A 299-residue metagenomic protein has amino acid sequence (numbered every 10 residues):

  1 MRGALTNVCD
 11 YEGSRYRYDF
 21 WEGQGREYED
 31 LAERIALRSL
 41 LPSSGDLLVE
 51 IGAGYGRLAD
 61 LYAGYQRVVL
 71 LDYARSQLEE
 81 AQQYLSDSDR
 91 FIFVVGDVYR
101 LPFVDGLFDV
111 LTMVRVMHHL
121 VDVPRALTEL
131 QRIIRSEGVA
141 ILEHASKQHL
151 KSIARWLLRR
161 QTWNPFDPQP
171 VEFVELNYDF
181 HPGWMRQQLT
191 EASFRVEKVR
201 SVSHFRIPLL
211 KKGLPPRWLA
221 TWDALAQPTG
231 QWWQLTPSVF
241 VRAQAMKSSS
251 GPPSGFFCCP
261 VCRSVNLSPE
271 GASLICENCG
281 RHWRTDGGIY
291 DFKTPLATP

Functional and structural regions predicted by a protein language model:
M1-S44, R57-L58, Q77, K293-P299: Conserved class I S-adenosyl-L-methionine
V49, G54-R100: Class I SAM-dependent methyltransferase SAM/SAH-binding core
T112: A conserved beta-strand element that flanks and buttresses the S-adenosyl-L-methionine
R115-H119: Short catalytic micro-motifs in class I SAM-dependent methyltransferases
P124-V139: A short glycine-rich, Lys/Arg-flanked "PGG" loop and its adjoining helix->strand segment in the class I
V139-N164: Conserved class I S-adenosyl-L-methionine
R159-T162, Q187, K198-G271: A C-terminal cap/extension of S-adenosyl-L-methionine-dependent methyltransferases that defines the acceptor-substrate
W163-W184: Acceptor-substrate binding/catalytic loop of class I
